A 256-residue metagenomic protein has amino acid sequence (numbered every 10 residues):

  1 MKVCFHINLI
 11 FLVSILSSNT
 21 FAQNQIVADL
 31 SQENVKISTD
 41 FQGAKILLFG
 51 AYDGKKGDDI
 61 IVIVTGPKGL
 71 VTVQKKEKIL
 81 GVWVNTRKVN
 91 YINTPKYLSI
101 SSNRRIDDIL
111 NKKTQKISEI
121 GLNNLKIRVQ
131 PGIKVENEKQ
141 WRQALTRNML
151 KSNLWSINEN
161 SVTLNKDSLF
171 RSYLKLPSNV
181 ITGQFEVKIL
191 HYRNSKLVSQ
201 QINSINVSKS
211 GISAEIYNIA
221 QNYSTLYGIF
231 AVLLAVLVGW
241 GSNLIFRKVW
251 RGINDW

Functional and structural regions predicted by a protein language model:
M1-N8: Bacterial N-terminal signal peptides that target proteins for export
N8-S17: Bacterial N-terminal signal peptides
Q23-F41: N-terminal edge beta-strand
L47-D53, Y173-K175: Short edge beta-strand/loop segments characteristic of extracellular beta-sandwich folds
K78, V82-P177, I181: Membrane-proximal low-complexity regions enriched in glycine and acidic/polar residues
K175, K196-I229: Short, aromatic-rich amphipathic segments at membrane interfaces that lie adjacent to a transmembrane helix or signal
G183-I189: A short tyrosine-centered beta-strand micro-motif
A235-W256: Juxtamembrane interface at the cytosolic side of transmembrane helices
